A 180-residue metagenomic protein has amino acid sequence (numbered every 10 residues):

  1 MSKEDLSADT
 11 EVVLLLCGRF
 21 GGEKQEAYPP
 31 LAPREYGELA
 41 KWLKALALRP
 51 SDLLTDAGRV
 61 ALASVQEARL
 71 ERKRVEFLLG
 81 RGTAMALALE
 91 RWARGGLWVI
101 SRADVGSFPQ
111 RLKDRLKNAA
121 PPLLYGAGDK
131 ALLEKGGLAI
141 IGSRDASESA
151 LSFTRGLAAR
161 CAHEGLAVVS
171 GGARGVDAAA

Functional and structural regions predicted by a protein language model:
M1-R155, A159: Short, positively charged patches
M85, V176-A179: Short, well-ordered alpha-helical microsegments
A162, A179-A180: Short, intrinsically disordered, charge-balanced linker/junction segments flanking boundaries in proteins
V169-G172: Structural motif
